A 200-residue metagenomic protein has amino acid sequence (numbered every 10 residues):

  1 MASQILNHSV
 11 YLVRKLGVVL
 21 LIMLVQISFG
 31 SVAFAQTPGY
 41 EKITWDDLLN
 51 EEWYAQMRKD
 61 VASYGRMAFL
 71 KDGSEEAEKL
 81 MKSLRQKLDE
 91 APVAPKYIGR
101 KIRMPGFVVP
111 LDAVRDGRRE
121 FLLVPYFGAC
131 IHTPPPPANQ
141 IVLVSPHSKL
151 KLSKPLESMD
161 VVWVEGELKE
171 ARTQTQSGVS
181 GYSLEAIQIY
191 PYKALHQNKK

Functional and structural regions predicted by a protein language model:
M1-V13: N-terminal secretory signal peptides that target proteins for export/translocation
I5, K15-G17, A77-E78: Short hydrophobic/aromatic-rich motifs at helix boundaries and adjacent loops
K15-S28: Bacterial N-terminal signal peptides
F34-K200: OB-fold and OB-like single-stranded nucleic-acid-recognition modules and their adjacent interaction interfaces
